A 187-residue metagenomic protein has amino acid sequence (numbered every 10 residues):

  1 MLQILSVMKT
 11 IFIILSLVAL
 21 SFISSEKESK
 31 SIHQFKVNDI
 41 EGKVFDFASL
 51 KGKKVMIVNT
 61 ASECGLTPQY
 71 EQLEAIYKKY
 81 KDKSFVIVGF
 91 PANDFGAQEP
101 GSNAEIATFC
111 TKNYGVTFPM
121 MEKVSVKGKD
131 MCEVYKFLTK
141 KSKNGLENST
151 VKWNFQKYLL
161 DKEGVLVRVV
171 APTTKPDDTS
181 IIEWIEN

Functional and structural regions predicted by a protein language model:
M1-I11: Positively charged n-region of N-terminal signal peptides that target proteins for export
K9, V18-K30: Bacterial Sec-dependent signal peptides at the C-terminal "C-region" and cleavage site
S25-A48, P68, E133: N-terminal "domain-start" segment that seeds a small globular fold
D39, N59-E63: Amphipathic alpha-helical repeat scaffolds
K51-M56: Local sequence-structure signature of Cys/Sec-based thiol-disulfide redox active-site neighborhoods
L66-M131: Structural microenvironment flanking redox-active thiols in thiol-disulfide oxidoreductases
E133-K136, K140-N187: Thiol-/selenol-based redox modules, centered on thioredoxin-like and closely related oxidoreductase domains
